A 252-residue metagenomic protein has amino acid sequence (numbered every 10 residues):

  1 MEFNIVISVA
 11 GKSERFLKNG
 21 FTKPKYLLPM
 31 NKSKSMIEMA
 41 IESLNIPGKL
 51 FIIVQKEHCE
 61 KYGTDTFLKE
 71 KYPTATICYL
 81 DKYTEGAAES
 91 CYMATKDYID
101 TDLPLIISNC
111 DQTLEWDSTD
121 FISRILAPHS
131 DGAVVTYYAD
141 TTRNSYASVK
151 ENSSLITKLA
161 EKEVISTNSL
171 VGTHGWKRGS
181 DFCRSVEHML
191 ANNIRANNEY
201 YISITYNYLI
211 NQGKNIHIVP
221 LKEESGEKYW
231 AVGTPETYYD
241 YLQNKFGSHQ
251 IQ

Functional and structural regions predicted by a protein language model:
M1-I7, R15-L17, P29, K34-P104: Conserved N-terminal catalytic core of the sugar/cofactor nucleotidyltransferase
E2-I5, S169-Q252: Conserved alpha/beta core of the MobA/IspD/sugar-nucleotide pyrophosphorylase nucleotidyltransferase superfamily
V9, V54-K56, N109, T136: Short beta-strand/turn micro-motifs composed of small residues that flank or help shape donor/cofactor-binding pockets
Y26, T74-T76, L155, N215-H217: Conserved beta-strand segments of alpha/beta enzyme cores
L27, A147-E151, I218: A structural signal for short hydrophobic beta-strand segments in well-ordered beta-sheet cores
Y92-M93, D120, T205, D240: Alpha-helical elements of Rossmann-like donor-binding domains used by nucleotide-donor carbohydrate transfer enzymes
D102-T113: Short beta-strand-to-loop acidic/aromatic patch adjacent to the donor-nucleotide binding site
L114-N193: Conserved core of the sugar-phosphate nucleotidyltransferase
